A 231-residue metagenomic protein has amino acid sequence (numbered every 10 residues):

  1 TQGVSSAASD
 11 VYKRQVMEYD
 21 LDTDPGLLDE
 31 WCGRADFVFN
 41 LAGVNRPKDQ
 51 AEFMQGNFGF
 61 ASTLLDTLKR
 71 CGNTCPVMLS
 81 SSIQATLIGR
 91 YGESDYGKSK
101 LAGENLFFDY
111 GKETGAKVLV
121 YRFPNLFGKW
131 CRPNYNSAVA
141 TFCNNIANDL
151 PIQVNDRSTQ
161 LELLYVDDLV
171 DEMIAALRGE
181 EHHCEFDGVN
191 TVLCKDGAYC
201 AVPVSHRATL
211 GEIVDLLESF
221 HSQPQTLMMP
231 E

Functional and structural regions predicted by a protein language model:
T1-A8, Y12: Single conserved hydrophobic/aromatic residue that forms the stacking wall/gate of nucleotide- or nucleobase-binding
S5, N57, Y96, K100: Active-site YXXXK catalytic motif of short-chain dehydrogenase/reductase
D24-T63, T67-C71, Q84-Y91: NAD(P)H-binding glycine-rich loop region in Rossmannoid oxidoreductase-like domains and their noncatalytic homologs
S62-E104, G111-T114, V118-Y121: Conserved Rossmann-fold NAD(P)-dependent oxidoreductase catalytic core, especially the SDR/UDP-sugar
E93, P124-P133, D156-L164, Y199-H206: Glycine-rich "substrate-gating" loop/helix at the edge of Rossmann-like oxidoreductase active sites
N105-W130, N144, L150-T159, C194: Conserved beta-loop-beta element that borders a ligand/cofactor-binding pocket
P133-T141, S158-R178, T209-E212: Substrate-positioning beta->alpha
A175-E231: Mid/C-terminal beta-alpha module of Rossmann-like enzyme folds, strongest in SDR-family dehydrogenases/epimerases
